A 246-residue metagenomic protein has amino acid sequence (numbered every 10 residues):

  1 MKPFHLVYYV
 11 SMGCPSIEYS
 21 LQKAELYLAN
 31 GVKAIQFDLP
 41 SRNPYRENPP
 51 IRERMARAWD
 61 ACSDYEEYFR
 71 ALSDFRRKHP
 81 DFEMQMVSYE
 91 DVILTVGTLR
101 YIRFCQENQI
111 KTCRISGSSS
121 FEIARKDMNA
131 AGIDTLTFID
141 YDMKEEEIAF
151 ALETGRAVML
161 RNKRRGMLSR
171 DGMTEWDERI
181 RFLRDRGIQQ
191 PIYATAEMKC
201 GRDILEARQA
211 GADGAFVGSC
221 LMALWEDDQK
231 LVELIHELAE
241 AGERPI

Functional and structural regions predicted by a protein language model:
M1-P80, I148, L152-T154, Q229: Conserved N-terminal beta1-alpha1 strand-loop-helix module at the mouth
L6-V10, I35-F37, M84-S88, C113-I115 (+4 more regions): Hydrophobic faces of well-ordered beta-strands that scaffold small-molecule active sites in alpha/beta enzyme cores
I17-A29, L99-R100, M143-T154, A194 (+1 more regions): Catalytic cores of alpha/beta
K33-P44, N108-F121, M159-L168, A210-L231: Glycine-rich phosphate-binding active-site loops on the catalytic face of alpha/beta enzymes
R46-R57, S219-I246: C-terminal helical cap(s) of enzyme catalytic domains, especially alpha/beta-barrels
G97-D140: Hydrophobic, well-structured mid-protein blocks that either form specific transmembrane helices
G97-I102, G172-I180, L231-L234: Charged helix-capping and loop-helix junction motifs
I148-F182, L224: Glycine/Thr-rich beta-alpha phosphate-binding loop at enzyme active sites
